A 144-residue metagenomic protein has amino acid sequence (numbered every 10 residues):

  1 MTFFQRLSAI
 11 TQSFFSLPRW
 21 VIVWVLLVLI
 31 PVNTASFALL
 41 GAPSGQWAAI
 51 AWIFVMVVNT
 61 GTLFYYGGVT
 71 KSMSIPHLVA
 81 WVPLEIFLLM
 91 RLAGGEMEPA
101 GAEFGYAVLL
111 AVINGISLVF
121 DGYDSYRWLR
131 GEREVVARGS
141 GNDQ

Functional and structural regions predicted by a protein language model:
M1-A48: N-terminal signal-anchor transmembrane alpha-helix
M1-F14, L129-Q144: Cytosolic, membrane-interface loops and tails of multi-pass inner-membrane proteins
A48-M56, A107-I113: Hydrophobic core segments of alpha-helical transmembrane domains in multi-pass membrane proteins
F54-V55, P76-R91: Hydrophobic alpha-helical membrane segments
F54-V69: Canonical alpha-helical transmembrane segments
Y65-W81: Loop-to-transmembrane helix junctions at the membrane interface
L89-V108: Membrane-helix boundary connector in multi-pass membrane proteins
N114-V135: Membrane-water interface at the C-terminal end of transmembrane alpha helices
